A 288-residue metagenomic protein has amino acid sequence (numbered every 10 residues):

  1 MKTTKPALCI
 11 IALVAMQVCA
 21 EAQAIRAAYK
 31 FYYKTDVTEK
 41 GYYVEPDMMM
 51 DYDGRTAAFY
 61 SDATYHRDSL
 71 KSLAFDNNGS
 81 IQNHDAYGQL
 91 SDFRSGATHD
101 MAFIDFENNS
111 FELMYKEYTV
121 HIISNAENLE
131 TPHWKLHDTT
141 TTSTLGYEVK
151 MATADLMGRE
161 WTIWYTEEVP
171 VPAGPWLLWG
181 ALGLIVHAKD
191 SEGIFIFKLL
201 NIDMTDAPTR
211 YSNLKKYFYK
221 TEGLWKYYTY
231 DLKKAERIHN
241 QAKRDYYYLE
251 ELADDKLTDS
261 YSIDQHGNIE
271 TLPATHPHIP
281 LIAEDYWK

Functional and structural regions predicted by a protein language model:
M1-A27: Bacterial Sec-dependent N-terminal signal peptides
P6, G54-Y60, G180-G183: Glycine-centered flexibility motif
L13, G41, M50, S143-L145 (+3 more regions): Sterically constrained small-residue positions within well-ordered secondary structures of folded domains
E21-H133, H137-T141, E148, T162 (+1 more regions): Extracellular or lumenal secretory-pathway regions
T139-T144, A152-A154, V186-A188, S262: Short acidic-hydrophobic surface loop/beta-edge motif
K150-L214: Gly/Pro-enriched, hydrophobic low-complexity segments that function as extracytoplasmic propeptides/linkers
